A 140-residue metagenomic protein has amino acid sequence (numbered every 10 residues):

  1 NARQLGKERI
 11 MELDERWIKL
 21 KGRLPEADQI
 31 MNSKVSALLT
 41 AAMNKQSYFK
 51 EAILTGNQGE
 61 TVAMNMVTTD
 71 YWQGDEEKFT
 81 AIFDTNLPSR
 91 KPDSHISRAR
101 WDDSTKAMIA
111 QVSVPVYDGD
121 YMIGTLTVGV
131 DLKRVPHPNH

Functional and structural regions predicted by a protein language model:
N1-K34, E60: Extracellular/periplasmic ligand-binding regions of membrane signal-transduction receptors
N1-K7, A41-E60: Short N-terminal helix-loop-first-beta-strand/juxtamembrane motif that initiates sensory/input modules
K21-L39, M66-R100: Extracytoplasmic/periplasmic sensor domains and loops in membrane signaling proteins
A42-S47, R90, D102-M108: Short loop/turn motifs at secondary-structure junctions and domain boundaries
F49, S94, Q111: Short coil/loop residues immediately preceding or within conserved phosphate-binding loops of NTP-utilizing enzyme
I53, R98-R100, P115: Residue-level detector of beta-strand face positions
Q58-T61, T68-Y71, D102-T105, V130-L132: Solvent-exposed loop/turn segments at secondary-structure junctions within structured extracellular/periplasmic domains
M64-N65, A107-N139: Conserved beta-strands of PAS-like sensory domains
